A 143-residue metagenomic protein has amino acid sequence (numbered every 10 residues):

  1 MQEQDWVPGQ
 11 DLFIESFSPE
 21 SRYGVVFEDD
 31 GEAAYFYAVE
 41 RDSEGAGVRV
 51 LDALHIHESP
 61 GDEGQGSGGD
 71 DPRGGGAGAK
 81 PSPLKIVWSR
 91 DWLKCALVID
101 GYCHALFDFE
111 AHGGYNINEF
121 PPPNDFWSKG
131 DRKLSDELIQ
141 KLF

Functional and structural regions predicted by a protein language model:
M1-F143: Exposed acidic/polar residues on beta-strands and adjacent loops within beta-sheet cores, strongest in beta-propeller
